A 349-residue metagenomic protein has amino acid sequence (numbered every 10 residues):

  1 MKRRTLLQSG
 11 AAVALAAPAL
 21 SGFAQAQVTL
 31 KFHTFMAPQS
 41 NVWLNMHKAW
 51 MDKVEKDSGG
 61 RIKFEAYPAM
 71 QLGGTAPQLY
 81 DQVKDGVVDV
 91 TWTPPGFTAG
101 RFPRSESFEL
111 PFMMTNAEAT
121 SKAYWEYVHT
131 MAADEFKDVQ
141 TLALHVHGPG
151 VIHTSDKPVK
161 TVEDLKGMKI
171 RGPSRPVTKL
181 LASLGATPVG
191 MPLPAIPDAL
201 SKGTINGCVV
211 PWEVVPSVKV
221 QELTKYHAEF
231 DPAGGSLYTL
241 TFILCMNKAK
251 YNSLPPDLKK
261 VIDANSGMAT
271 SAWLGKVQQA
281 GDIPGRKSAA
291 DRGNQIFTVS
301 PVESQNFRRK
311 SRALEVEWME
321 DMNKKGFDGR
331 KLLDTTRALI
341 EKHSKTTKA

Functional and structural regions predicted by a protein language model:
K2-A16, Q25-A119, D134-A349: N-terminal secretory/targeting leader peptides
A19-S21: N-terminal signal peptide c-region/cleavage motif recognized by signal peptidases
A119-H129: A gly/proline- and charged-residue-enriched helix-loop-helix capping module
